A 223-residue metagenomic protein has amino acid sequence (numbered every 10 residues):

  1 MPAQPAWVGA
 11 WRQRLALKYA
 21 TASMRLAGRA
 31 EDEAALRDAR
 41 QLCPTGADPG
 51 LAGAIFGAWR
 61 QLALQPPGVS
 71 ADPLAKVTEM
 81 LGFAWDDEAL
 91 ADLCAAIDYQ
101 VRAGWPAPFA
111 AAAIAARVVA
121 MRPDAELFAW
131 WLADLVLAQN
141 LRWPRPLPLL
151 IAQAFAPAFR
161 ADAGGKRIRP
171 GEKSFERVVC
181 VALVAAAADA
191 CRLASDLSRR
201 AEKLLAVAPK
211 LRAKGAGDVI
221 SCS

Functional and structural regions predicted by a protein language model:
M1-S223: FIC/Doc superfamily catalytic core
